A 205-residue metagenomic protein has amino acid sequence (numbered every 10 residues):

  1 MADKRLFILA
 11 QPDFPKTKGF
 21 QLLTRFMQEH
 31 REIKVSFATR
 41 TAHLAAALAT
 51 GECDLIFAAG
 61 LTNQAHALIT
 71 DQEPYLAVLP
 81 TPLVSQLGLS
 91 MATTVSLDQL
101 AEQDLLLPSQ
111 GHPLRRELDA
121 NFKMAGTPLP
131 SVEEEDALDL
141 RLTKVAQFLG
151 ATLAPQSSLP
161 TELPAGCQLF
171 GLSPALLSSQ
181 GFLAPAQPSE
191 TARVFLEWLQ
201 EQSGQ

Functional and structural regions predicted by a protein language model:
D3-N63, E135: Central regulatory/effector-binding core of bacterial HTH transcription factors
K18, L22, E117-L118, Q187-E201: Short amphipathic alpha-helical coupling segments at ligand-binding clamshell hinges and other catalytic/signaling
L22-E29, R115-L129: Ligand-binding cleft/hinge of the Venus flytrap
A49-A58, Y75, V145-T152: Alpha-to-beta junction loops
Q64-I69, E73, T143-Q187: Beta-alpha-beta core module
T70-L105: Flexible hinge/capping segments at coil-to-helix
V78-V84, S179-E190: A bilobed periplasmic-binding-protein/Venus flytrap-type ligand-binding module shared by bacterial periplasmic
Q103-A125, A192: Secondary-structure junction motif
